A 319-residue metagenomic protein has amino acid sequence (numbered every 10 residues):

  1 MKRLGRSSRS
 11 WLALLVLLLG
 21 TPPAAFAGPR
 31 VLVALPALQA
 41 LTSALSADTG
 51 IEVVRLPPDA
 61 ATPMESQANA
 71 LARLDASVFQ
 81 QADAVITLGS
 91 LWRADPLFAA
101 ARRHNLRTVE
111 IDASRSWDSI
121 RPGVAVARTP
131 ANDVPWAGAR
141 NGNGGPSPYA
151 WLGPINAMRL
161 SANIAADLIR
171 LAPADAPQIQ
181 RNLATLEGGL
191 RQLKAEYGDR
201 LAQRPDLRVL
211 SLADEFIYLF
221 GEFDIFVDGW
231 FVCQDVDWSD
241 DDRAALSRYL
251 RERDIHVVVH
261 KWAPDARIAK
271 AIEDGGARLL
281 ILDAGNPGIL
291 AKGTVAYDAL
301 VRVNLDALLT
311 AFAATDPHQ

Functional and structural regions predicted by a protein language model:
M1, L19, L74: Extended interaction regions within the primary functional domain
M1-L12: Bacterial N-terminal signal peptides that target proteins for export
R3, L18, F26-G28: Intrinsically disordered, low-complexity segments enriched in small/polar residues
S10-P22: Bacterial N-terminal signal peptides
F26-Q319: Extracytoplasmic metal-acquisition and chelation regions
